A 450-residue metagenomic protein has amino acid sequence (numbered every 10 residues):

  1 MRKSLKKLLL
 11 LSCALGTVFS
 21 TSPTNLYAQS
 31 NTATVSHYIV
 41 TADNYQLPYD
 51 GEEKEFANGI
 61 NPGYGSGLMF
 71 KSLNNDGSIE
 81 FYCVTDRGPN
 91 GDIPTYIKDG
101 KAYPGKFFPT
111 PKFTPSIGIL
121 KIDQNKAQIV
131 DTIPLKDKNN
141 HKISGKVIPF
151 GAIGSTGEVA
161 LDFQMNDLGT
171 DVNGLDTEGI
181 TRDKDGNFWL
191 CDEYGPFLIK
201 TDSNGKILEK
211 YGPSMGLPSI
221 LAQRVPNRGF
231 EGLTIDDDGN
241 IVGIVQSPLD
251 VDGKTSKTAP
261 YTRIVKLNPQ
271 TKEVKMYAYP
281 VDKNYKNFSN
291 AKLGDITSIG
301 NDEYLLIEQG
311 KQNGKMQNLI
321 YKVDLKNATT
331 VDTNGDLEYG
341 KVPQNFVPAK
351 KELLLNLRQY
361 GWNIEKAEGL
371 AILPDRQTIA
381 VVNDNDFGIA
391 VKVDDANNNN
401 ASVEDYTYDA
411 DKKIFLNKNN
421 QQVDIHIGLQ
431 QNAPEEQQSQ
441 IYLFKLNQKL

Functional and structural regions predicted by a protein language model:
R2-A28: Sec-dependent N-terminal signal peptides of Gram-positive bacterial secreted proteins and lipoproteins
Y27-L450: Sequence/structural signature of beta-propeller domains
